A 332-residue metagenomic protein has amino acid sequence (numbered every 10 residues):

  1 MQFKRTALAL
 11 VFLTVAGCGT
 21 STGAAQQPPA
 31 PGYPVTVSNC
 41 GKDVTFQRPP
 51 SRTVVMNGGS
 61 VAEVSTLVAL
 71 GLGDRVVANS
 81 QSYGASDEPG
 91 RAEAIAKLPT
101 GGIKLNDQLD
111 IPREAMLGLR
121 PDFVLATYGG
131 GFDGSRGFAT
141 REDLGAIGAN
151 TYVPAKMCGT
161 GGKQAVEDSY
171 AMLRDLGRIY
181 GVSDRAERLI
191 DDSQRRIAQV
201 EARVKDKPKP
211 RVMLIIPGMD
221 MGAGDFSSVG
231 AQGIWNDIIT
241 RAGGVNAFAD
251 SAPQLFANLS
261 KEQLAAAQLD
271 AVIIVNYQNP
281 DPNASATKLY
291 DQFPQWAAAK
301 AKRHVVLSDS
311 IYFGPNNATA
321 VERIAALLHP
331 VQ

Functional and structural regions predicted by a protein language model:
Q2-F12, A16-T66, R178-I216, Q268 (+2 more regions): Bacterial Sec-exported substrate-binding components of ABC uptake systems
N39-G41, G102-P112, A252-K261: Short helix-initiation/N-cap motifs at beta->coil->alpha
F46-Q47, V61-L67, A85-P89, D220-D225 (+1 more regions): Short, solvent-exposed loop/turn elements at domain surfaces
R52-L119, F123, Y128-F132, A247: A short, structured surface patch at a secondary-structure boundary
G84-D87, G130-R141, A149-D175, K207-I234 (+1 more regions): Extracytoplasmic ligand-binding site segments that recognize negatively charged/polar headgroups
D110-F123, F138, N258-Q268: Short helices/loops that flank or line small-molecule/ion binding pockets
K163-M172, R178, S251, Q263-A267 (+1 more regions): Structured C-terminal subdomain patch of bacterial secreted/periplasmic proteins
D225-F256: Alpha-helical, coiled-coil/dimerization segments enriched in small aliphatic residues
